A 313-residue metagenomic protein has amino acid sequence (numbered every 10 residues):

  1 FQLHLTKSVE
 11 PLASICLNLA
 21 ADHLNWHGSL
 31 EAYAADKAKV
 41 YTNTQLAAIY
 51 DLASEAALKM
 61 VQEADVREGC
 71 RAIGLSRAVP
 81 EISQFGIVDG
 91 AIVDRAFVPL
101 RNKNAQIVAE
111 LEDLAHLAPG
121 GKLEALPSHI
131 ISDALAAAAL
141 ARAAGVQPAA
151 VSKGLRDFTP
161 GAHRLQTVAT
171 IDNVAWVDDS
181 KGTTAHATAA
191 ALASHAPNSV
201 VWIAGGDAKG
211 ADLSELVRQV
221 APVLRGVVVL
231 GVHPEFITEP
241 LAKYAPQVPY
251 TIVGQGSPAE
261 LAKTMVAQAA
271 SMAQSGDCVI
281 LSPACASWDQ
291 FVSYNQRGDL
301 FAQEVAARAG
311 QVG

Functional and structural regions predicted by a protein language model:
F1, K122, A185-A189: Glycine-rich, charged/polar anion/phosphate-binding loops that engage phosphate groups from diverse ligands
Q2, E10-A175, A302: Acidic, Mg2+-coordinating active-site environments of NTP-dependent enzymes
K7-N18, L192, A196-W202: Inter-motif core of Ras-like GTPase G domains
S8, Y41-T42, A221, A273: A short, aliphatic-rich alpha-helical micro-motif
S8-A13, S29-A32, Q62-V66, I87-D89 (+4 more regions): Short, glycine/charged-enriched secondary-structure capping and boundary segments
S8-D22, S275-S287: Short, charged low-complexity linear motifs
L140-A149, K153-H163, T167-G313: ATP-dependent carboxylate-amine ligase
